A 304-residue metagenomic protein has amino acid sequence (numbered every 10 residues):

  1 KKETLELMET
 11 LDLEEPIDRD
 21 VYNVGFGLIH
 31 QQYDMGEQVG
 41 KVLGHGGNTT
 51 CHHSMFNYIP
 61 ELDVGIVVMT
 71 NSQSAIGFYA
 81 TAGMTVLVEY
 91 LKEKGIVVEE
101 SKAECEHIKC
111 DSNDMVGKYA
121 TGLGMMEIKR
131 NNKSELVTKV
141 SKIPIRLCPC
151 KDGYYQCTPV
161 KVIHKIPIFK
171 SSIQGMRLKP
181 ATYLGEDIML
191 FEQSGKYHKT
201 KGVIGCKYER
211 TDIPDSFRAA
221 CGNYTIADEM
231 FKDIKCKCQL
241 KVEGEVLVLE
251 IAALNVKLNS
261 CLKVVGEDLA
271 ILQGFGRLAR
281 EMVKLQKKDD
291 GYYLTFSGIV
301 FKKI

Functional and structural regions predicted by a protein language model:
K1-K232, K241-E243, E250-K257, K263-I304: Catalytic loop of the DD-peptidase/beta-lactamase superfamily, centered on the K-T-G motif and neighboring
